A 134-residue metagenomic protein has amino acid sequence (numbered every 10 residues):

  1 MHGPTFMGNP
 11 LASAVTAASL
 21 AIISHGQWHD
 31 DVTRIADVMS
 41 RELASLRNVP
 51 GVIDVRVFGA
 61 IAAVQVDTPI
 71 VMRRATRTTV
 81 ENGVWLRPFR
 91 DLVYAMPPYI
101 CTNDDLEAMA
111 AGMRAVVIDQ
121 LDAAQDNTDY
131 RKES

Functional and structural regions predicted by a protein language model:
M1-S134: Conserved N-terminal phosphate-binding loop of PLP-dependent enzymes in the Aspartate aminotransferase
